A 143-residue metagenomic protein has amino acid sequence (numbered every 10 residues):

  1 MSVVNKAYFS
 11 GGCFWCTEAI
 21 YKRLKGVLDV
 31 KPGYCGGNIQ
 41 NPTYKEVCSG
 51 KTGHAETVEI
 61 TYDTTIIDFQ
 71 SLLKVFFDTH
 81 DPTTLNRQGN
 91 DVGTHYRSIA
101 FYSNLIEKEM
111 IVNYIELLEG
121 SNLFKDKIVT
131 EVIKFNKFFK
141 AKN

Functional and structural regions predicted by a protein language model:
M1-N143: Flexible coil/turn and secondary-structure edge motifs
